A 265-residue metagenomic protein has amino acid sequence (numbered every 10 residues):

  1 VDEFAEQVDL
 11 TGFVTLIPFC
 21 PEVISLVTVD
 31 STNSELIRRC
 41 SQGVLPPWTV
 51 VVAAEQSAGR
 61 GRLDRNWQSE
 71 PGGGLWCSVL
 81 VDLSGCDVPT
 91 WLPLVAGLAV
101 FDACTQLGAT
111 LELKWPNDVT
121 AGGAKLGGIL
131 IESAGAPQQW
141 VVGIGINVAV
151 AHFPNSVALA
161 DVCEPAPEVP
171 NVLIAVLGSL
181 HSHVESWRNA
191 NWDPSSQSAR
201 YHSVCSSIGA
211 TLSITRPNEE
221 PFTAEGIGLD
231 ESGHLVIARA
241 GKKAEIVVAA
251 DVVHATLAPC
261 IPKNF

Functional and structural regions predicted by a protein language model:
V1-Q106, I208, A244, I261-F265: N-terminal lobe of the biotin/lipoate ligase/transferase fold
D2-A5, S84-T90, L94-L111, A121-F265: Long, positively charged amphipathic alpha-helical accessory segments at protein N-termini or as interdomain linkers
